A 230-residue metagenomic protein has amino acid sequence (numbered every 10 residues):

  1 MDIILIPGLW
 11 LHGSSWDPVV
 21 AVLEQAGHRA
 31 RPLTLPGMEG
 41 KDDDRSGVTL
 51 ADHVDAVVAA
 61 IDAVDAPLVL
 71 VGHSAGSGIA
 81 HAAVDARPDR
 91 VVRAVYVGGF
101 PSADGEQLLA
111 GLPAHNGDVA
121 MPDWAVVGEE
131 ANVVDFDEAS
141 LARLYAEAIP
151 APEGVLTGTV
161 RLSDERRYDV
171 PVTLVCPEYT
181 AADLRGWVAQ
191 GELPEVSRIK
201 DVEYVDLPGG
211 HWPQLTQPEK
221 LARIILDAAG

Functional and structural regions predicted by a protein language model:
D2-D42, D65: Conserved HGGG/HGGXW glycine-rich cap/lid loop of the alpha/beta-hydrolase fold
L35-L68, D85, L109-P113: Active-site loop/oxyanion-hole signature of alpha/beta-hydrolase fold enzymes
V71-G76, A80: Gly/Ala-rich beta-loop-alpha elbow adjacent to hydrolase catalytic centers
D85, D89-V91, V95-E130, L156 (+1 more regions): Flexible "cap/lid" loop of the alpha/beta hydrolase fold
A146-E165: Active-site nucleophile elbow and catalytic-triad environment of alpha/beta-hydrolase enzymes
Y168, L174-C176: Short beta-strand/loop motif that positions the catalytic acidic residue of the alpha/beta-hydrolase fold
E178-P208, R223-A228: Conserved loop-alpha-helix segment in the C-terminal half of the alpha/beta-hydrolase fold that carries the catalytic
V205-P218: Catalytic histidine-centered segment of alpha/beta-hydrolase-like enzymes
